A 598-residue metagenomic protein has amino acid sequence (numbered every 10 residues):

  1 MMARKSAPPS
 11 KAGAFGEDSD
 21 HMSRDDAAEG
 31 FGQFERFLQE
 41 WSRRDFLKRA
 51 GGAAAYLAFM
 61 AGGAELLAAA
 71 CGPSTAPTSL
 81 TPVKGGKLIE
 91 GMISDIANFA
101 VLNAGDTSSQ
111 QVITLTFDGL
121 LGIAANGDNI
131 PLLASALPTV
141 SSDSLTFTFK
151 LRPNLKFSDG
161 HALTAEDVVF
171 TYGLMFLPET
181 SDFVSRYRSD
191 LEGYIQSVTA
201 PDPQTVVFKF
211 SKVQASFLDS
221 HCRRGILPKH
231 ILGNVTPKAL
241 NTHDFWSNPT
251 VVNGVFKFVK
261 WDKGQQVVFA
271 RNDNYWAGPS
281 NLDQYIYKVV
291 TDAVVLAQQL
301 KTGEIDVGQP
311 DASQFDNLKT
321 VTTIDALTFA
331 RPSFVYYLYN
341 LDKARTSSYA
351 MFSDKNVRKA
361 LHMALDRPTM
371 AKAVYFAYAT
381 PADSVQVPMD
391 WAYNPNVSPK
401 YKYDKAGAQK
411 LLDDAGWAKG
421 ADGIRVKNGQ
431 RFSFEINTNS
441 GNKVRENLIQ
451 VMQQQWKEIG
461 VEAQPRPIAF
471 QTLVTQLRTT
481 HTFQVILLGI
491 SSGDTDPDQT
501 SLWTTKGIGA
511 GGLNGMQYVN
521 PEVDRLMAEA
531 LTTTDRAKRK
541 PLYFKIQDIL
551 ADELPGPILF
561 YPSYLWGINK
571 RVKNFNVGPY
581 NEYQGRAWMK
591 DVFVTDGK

Functional and structural regions predicted by a protein language model:
M1-D45, M60, E65-A69: N-terminal secretory signal peptides
A14-G16, A27, G51-G52, L57-L66 (+7 more regions): Detector for C-terminal structural segments
I89, T164-T171, P203-K209, G254-V255 (+6 more regions): Alpha-helical secondary-structure segments
G91-S142, G173, V251-N253: N-terminal lobe/hinge region of extracytoplasmic solute-binding protein
A125-D128, C222-S280, Q284, V294 (+5 more regions): Gly/Pro-rich hinge or "lid" segments in bacterial periplasmic/extracellular proteins
A136-D182, V207, L296-Q299, M351-S353: Aromatic- and charge-enriched surface segment that lines or borders ligand/interaction sites
K150, R186-V235: Surface-exposed binding/hinge segments that line and control ligand-binding clefts or catalytic entry sites
D244-S247, N272-L318, P332, Q450-Q453 (+2 more regions): Ligand-site clamp/hinge motif
